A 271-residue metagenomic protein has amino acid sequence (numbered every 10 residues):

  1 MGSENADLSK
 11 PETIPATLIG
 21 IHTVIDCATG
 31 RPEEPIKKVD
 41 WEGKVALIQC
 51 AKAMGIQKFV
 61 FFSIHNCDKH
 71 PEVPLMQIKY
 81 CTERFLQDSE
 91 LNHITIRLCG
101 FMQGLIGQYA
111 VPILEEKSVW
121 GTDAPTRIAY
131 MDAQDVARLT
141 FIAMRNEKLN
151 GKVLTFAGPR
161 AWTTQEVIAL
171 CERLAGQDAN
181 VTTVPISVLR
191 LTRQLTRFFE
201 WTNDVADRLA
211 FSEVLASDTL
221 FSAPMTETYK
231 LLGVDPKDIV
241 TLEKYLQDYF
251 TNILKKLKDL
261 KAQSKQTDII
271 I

Functional and structural regions predicted by a protein language model:
M1-M54, C67-D68: NAD(P)H-binding glycine-rich loop region in Rossmannoid oxidoreductase-like domains and their noncatalytic homologs
G2-E4, N180-V184: General small-molecule cofactor/ligand-binding pocket signal
A6, I36, I128, V234-K237: Pocket-edge positions in alpha/beta enzyme catalytic cores
K10-P11, P32, M54-Q57, H65-N180 (+3 more regions): Oxidoreductase cofactor-interface core, primarily capturing Rossmann-like NAD(P)-dependent enzymes
P15, I21, I48, A133-F141 (+1 more regions): Short, amphipathic alpha-helical "lid/cap" segments that border enzyme active or binding sites
S187-I271: A hydrophobic C-terminal alpha-helical subdomain
